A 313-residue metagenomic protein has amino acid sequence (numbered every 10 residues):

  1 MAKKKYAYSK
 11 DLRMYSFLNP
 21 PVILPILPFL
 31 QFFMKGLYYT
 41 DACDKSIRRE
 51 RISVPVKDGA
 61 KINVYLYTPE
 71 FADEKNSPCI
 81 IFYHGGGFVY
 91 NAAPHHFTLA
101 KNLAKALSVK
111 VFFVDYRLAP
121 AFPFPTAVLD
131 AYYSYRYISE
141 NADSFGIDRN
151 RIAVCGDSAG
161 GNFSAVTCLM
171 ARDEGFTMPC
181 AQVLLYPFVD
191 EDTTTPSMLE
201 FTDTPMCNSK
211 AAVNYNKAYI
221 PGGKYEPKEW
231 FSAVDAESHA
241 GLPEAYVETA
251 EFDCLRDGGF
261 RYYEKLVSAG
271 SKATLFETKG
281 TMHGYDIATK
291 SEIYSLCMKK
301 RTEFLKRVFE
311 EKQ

Functional and structural regions predicted by a protein language model:
M1-K5: N-terminal leader/capping segments at the start of a protein or of a new domain
Y6, L18, R48-Q313: Alpha/beta-hydrolase superfamily serine-hydrolase fold, recognizing
Y6-S53: An N-terminal hydrophobic leader/cap segment in hydrolases
